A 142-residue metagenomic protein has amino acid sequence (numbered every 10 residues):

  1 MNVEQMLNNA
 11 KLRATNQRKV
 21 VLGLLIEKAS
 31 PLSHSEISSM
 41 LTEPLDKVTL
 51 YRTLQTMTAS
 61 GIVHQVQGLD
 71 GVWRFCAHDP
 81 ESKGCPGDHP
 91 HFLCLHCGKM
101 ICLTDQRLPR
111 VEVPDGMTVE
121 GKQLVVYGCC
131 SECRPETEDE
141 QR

Functional and structural regions predicted by a protein language model:
M1-L22: Short alpha-helical segments that sit at the start of domains
A14-Q17, E27-S33: Short capping segments at the starts of secondary-structure elements
V20-L24, E36, R52: Amphipathic alpha-helical interaction segments
G23-A29, T42: Short, locally clustered residues in the helix-turn-helix/winged-helix DNA-binding domain
E36-T42: A short acidic, leucine-rich amphipathic alpha-helix
L50-G61: Basic amphipathic alpha-helical segments that dock to polyanions
I62-R142: Non-DNA-binding regulatory cores of transcription-related proteins, predominantly C-terminal effector-binding
